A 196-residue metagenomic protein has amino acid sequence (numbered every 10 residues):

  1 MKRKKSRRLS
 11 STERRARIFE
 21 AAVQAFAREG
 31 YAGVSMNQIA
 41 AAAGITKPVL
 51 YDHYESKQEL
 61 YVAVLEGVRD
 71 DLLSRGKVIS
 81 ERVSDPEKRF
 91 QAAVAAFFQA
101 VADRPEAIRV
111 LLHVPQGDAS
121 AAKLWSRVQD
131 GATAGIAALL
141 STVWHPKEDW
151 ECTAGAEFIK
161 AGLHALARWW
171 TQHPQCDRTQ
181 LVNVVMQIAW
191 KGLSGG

Functional and structural regions predicted by a protein language model:
M1-E13, K147, G196: N-terminal intrinsically disordered/low-complexity leader segments
R15-A16, M36, Q58, V62 (+7 more regions): Short, structured helix-loop boundary elements
R17, A21, A25-E59, A63: Helix-turn-helix
R17-A25, D71, A92, A96: Pre-recognition alpha-helix immediately N-terminal to the DNA-recognition helix within helix-turn-helix or winged-helix
A63, K77-E106, P146, I159 (+1 more regions): Hydrophobic alpha-helical connector segments
D70-L73, A119-W144, T153-E157, A161 (+2 more regions): Amphipathic alpha-helical packing segments from all-alpha helical-bundle domains
A92, Q99-H145, D149, Q172: Short secondary-structure transition hinges
A100-D103, A138, A156-C176, A189-G196: Amphipathic C-terminal alpha-helical segment
